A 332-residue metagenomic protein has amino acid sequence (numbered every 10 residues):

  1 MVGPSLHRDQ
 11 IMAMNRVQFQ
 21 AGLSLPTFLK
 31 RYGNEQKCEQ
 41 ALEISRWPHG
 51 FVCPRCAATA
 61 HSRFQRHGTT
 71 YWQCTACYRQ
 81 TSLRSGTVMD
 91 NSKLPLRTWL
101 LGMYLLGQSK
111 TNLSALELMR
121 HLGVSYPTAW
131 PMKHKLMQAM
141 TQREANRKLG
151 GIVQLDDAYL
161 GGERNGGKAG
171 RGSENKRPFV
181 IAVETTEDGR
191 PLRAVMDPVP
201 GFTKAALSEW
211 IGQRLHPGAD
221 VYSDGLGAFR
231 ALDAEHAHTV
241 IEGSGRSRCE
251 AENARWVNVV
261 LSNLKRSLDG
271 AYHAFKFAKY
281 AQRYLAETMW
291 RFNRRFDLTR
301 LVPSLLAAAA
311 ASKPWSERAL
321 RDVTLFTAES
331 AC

Functional and structural regions predicted by a protein language model:
M1-C332: Residue-level recognition of single "structural anchor" positions that define or cap local secondary structure
